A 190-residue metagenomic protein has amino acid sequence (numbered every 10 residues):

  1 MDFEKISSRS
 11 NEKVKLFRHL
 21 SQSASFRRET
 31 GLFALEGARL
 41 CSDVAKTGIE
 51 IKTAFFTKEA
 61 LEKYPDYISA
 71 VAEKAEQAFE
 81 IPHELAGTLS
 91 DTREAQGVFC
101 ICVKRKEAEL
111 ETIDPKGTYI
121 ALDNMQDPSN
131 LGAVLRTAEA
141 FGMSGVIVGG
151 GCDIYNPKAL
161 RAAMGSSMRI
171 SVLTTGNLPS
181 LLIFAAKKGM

Functional and structural regions predicted by a protein language model:
M1-Y67, G151-C152: Boundary-proximal intrinsically disordered activation/regulatory segments immediately upstream of a helical core
E4-S8, Q77-P82, I170-S180: Short acidic-hydrophobic, aromatic-tinged amphipathic segments that line or gate anion-handling sites
E29-L32, E50-T53, A75-Q77, S144-V146 (+1 more regions): Short active-site oxyanion
A34, F55, F99-I101, Y119-A121 (+1 more regions): Structural motif
K46, R105-E107, E111-M190: RNA substrate-binding interface of SAM-dependent RNA methyltransferases
E62, E84-L89, N177-L182: A short acidic, often aromatic-flanked loop/helix-cap motif at beta-alpha or helix-coil junctions that lines enzyme
I68-E73, A162-S166: Short, conserved catalytic or adaptor-binding loops enriched in Gly and charged residues
S69-V103: Glycine/small-residue-rich loop that forms an oxyanion/phosphate-binding "nest" at active or ligand-binding sites
